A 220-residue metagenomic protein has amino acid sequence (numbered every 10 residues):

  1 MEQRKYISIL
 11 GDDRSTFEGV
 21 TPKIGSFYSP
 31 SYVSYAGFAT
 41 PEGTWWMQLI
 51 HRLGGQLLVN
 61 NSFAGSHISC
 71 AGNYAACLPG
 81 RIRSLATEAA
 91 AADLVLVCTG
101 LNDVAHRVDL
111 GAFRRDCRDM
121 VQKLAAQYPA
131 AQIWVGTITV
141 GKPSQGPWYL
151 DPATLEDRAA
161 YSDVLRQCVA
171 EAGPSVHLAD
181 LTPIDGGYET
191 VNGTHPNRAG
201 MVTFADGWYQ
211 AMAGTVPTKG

Functional and structural regions predicted by a protein language model:
Y6-S8, F17-R115, A159: Conserved SGNH/GDSL esterase-like catalytic core that processes O-acyl groups on lipids and polysaccharides
L10-G11, G136: Short hydrophobic segments within beta-strands
F17-G19, V104-L110, P143-Y149, G187-V191: Extracytoplasmic/secreted cell-surface and envelope-processing proteins
G54, V191-G220: Histidine-centered active-site loop/cap adjacent to the catalytic His in serine esterases/O-acetyl transfer systems
L96-N102, K123-R158, P183: Active-site segments of SGNH/GDSL-like serine hydrolases that catalyze O-acetyl group transfer/hydrolysis on lipids
A112-R115, D119-K123, A160-Q167: Alpha-helical scaffolding segments of alpha/beta enzyme cores, especially the outer helices of TIM-barrel or partial
V140-D180, A199, G207: Substrate-gating cap/lid alpha-helix
